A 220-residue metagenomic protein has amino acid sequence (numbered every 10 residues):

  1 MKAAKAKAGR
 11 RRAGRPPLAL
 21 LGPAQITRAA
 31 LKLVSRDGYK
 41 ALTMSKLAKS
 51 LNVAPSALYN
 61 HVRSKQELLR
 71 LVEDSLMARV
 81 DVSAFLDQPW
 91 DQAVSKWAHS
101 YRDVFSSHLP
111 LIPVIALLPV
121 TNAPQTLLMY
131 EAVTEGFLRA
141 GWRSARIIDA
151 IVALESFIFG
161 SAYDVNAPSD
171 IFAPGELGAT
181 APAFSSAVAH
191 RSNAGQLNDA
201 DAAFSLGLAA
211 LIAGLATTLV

Functional and structural regions predicted by a protein language model:
M1-L21, A183-A194: N-terminal intrinsically disordered/low-complexity leader segments
Q25, A29-E67, L71: Helix-turn-helix
I26-V34, V72, L76, Y101 (+2 more regions): Short hydrophobic clusters on alpha-helical segments that form packing/core surfaces in small helical domains
A29-D37, S75, R79, S83 (+2 more regions): Solvent-exposed, amphipathic alpha-helical segments
V72, A93, W97, P110-L111 (+5 more regions): Residue-level detector of well-ordered alpha-helical segments, enriched for hydrophobic/aromatic packing positions
V82-L128, L154: Hydrophobic alpha-helical connector segments
L127-G178, L215-L219: Hydrophobic alpha-helical bundle segments that form small-molecule/ligand-binding pockets
F172-V220: A structured, mid-to-C-terminal "fold-capping" secondary-structure block
